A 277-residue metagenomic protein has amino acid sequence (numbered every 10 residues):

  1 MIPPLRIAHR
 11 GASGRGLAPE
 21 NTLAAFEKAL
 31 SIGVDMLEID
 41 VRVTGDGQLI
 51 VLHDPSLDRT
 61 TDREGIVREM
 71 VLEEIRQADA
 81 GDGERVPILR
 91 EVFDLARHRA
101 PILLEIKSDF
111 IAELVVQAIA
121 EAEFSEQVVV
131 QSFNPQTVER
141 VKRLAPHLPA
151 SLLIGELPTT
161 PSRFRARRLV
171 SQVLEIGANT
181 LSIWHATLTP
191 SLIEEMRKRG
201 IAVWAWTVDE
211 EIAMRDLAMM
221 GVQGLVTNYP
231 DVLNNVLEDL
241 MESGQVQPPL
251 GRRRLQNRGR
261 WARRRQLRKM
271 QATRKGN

Functional and structural regions predicted by a protein language model:
M1-N277: Phosphate-group recognition and catalysis centered on beta-loop-alpha active-site segments
